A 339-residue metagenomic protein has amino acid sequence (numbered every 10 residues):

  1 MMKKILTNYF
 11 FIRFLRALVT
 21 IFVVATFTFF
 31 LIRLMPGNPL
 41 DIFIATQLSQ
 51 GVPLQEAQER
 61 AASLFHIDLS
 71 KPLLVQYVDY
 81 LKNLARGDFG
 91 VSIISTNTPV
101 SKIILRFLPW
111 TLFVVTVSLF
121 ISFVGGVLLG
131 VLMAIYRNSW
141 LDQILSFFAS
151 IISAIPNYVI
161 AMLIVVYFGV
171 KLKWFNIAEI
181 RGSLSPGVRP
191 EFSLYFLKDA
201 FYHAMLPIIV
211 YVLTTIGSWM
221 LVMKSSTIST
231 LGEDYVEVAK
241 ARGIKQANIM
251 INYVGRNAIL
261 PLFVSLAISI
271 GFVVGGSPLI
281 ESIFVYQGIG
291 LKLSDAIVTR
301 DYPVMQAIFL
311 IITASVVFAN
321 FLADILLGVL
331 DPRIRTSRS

Functional and structural regions predicted by a protein language model:
M2-F29: Hydrophobic secretory-pathway targeting helix
M2-L6, D68-V127: An internal, D/E-rich "acidic patch" concept
K4-T7, L108-L141, N157, V170 (+1 more regions): Alpha-helical transmembrane segments of integral membrane proteins, especially multi-pass inner/plasma-membrane
F14-L18, I32, M133-I135, Y302: Short, motif-level signal for alpha-helix interfacial/capping segments enriched in acidic residues and aromatics/proline
I21-V75, L172-Y195: Hydrophobic alpha-helical transmembrane segments of membrane transport/permease proteins and related membrane-embedded
F22-F27, L73, Y77, T116-F120 (+3 more regions): Hydrophobic alpha-helical transmembrane segments of multi-pass integral membrane proteins
F27-L34, D79-K82, F148-E179, V210-V212: Membrane-water interface segments at the C-terminal ends of transmembrane alpha-helices in multi-pass inner-membrane
N38, A85-G87, G276, P332: Flexible, glycine-biased helix-capping/connector loops in cytosolic signal-transduction modules
